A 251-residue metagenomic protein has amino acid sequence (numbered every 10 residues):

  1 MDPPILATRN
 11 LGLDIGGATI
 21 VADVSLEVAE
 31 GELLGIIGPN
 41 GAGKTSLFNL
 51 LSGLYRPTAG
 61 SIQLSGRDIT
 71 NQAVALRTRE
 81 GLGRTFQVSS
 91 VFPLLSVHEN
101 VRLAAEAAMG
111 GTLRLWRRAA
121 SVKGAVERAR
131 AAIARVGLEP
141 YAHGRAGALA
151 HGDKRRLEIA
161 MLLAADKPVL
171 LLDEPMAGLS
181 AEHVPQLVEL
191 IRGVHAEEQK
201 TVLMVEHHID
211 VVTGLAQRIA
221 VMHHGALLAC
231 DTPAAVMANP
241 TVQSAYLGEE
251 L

Functional and structural regions predicted by a protein language model:
D2-L251: Glycine-rich phosphate-binding loops of nucleotide-dependent enzymes
